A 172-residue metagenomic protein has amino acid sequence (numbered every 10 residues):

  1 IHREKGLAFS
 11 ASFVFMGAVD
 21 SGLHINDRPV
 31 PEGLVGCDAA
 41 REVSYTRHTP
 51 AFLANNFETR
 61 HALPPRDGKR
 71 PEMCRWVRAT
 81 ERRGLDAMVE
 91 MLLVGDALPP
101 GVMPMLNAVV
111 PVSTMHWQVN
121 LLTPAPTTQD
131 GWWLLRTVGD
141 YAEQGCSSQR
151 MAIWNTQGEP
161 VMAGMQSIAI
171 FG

Functional and structural regions predicted by a protein language model:
I1-G172: Terminal targeting signals and extreme-terminal segments of soluble enzymes
